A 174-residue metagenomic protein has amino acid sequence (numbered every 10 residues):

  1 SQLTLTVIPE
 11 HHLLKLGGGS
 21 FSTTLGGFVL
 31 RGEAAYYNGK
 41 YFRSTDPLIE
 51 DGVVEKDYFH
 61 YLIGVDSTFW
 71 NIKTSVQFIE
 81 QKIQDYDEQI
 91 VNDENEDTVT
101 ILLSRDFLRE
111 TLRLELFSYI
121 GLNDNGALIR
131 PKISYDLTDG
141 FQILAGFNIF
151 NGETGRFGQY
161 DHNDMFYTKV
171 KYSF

Functional and structural regions predicted by a protein language model:
S1, F42-I49, Y86-N92, L116-S118 (+2 more regions): Outer-membrane beta-barrel translocator domains and adjoining extracellular loop/strand segments of Gram-negative
I8-L13, E50-Y58, I90-N95, G121-N125 (+1 more regions): Replace "Gram-negative outer membrane beta-barrel proteins" with "bacterial and organellar outer membrane beta-barrel
H11-D87: Long, well-ordered mid-to-C-terminal structural blocks that present hydrophobic/aromatic surfaces
L16-G18, H60-G64, T100-L102, R130 (+1 more regions): Membrane-embedded beta-strand positions in outer-membrane beta-barrel channels/transporters
T23-L25, D66-F69, R105-F107, I120 (+3 more regions): Residue-level signature of outer-membrane beta-barrel architecture
G27-R31, N71-V76, R109-L114, G140-A145: Repeated loop/turn-to-beta-strand initiation elements of outer-membrane beta-barrel proteins
A35-G39, I79-Q81, F117-G121, N148-F150 (+1 more regions): Outer-membrane beta-barrel pore domains and translocons
H162-F174: Outer-membrane beta-barrel "beta-signal"
